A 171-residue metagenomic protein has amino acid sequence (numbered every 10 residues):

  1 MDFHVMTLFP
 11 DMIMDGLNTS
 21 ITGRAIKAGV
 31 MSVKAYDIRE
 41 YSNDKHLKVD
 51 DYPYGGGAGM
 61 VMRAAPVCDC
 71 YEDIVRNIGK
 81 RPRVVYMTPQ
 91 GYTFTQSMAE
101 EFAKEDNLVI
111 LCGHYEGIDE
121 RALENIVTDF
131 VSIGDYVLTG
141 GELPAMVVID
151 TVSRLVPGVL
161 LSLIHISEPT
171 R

Functional and structural regions predicted by a protein language model:
D2-E40: Glycine-rich, flexible N-terminal cofactor/catalytic loop recognition
H4-M6, K34-Y36, V85, L108-V109 (+1 more regions): Hydrophobic/aromatic beta-strand patches that form the interior of the parallel beta-sheet core in alpha/beta enzyme
I13, T22, V49, P53 (+1 more regions): N-terminal targeting/anchoring "stem" of glycan-biosynthesis enzymes
D37-K48, T128: Short, hydrophobic/aliphatic alpha-helical segments
V49-C70: Short, structured active-site "lid" loops
R63-I110, H114: S-adenosyl-L-methionine/SAH cofactor-binding core of RNA-modifying enzymes
P89, E105-L161: A glycine-rich beta-strand to alpha-helix segment that forms a phosphate/ribose-binding loop at ligand/cofactor sites
S162-T170: Residue-level detector of conserved catalytic or cofactor/ligand-binding positions in enzyme active sites
